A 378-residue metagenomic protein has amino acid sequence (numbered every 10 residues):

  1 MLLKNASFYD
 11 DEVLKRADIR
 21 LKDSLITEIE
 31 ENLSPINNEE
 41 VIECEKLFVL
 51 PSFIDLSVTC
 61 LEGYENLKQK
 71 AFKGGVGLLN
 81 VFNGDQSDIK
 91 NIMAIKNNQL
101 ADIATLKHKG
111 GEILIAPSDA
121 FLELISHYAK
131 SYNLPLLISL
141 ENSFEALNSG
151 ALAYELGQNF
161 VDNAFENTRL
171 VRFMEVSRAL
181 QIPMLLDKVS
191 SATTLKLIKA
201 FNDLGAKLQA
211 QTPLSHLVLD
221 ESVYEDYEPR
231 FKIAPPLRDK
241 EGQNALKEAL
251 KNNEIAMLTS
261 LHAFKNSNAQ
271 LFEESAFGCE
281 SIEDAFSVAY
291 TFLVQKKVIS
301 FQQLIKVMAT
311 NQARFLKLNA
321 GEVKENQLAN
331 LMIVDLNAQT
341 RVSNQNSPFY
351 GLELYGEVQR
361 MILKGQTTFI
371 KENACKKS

Functional and structural regions predicted by a protein language model:
M1-I36: N-terminal metal-binding scaffold of metallo-dependent hydrolase/deaminase domains
M1-L3, P35-N80: Replace "His-x-His-based motif
A6, S24, K46, S57 (+11 more regions): Divalent metal-coordination and catalytic microenvironments
D55-L61, G74-A104: Metal-cofactor-binding active-site regions of metalloenzymes
G75-L79, K90-N91, K109-G110, V176-M184 (+1 more regions): Short, surface-exposed connector motifs at secondary-structure boundaries
T105-L258: Histidine/acidic residue-rich metal-binding segments in metalloenzymes
Q158, A164-V171, V176-Q181, N253 (+2 more regions): His/Asp/Glu-enriched, well-ordered alpha-helical/loop segment that forms or immediately abuts the divalent-metal
E274, L328-C375: C-terminal cap of metal-dependent C-N hydrolases
